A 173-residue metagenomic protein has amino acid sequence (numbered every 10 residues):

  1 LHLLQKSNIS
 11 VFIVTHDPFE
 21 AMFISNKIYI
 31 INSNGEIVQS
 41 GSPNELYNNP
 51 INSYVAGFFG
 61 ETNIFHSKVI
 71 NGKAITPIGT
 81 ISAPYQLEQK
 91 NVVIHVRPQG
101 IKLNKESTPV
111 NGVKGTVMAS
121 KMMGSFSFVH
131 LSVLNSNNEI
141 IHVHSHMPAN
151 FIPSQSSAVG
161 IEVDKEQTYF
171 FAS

Functional and structural regions predicted by a protein language model:
L1, Q5, I9-S10, T15-G79: Internal alpha/beta loop-helix hairpins
T62, K73-S173: Non-catalytic connector elements of ABC transporters
